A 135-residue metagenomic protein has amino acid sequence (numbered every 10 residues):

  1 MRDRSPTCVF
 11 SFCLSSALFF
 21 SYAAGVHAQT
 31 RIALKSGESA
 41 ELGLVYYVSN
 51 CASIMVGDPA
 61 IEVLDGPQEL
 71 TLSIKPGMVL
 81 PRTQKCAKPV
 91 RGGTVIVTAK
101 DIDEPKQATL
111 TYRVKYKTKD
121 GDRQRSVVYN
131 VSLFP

Functional and structural regions predicted by a protein language model:
R2-C13: Bacterial N-terminal signal peptides that target proteins for export
S11-S21: Bacterial N-terminal signal peptides
Y22-A28: Sec/Tat signal peptide C-region and signal peptidase I cleavage site
A28-L64: Extracellular ectodomain surface segments
A52-P89: Surface-exposed or secretory-pathway low-complexity segments enriched in glycine-proline and Ser/Thr/acidic residues
C86-R91, E104, R123: A generic structural micro-feature
T94-D120: A short beta-strand micro-motif common to beta-rich folds, especially ectodomain repeats
K119-P135: C-terminal edge beta-strand
